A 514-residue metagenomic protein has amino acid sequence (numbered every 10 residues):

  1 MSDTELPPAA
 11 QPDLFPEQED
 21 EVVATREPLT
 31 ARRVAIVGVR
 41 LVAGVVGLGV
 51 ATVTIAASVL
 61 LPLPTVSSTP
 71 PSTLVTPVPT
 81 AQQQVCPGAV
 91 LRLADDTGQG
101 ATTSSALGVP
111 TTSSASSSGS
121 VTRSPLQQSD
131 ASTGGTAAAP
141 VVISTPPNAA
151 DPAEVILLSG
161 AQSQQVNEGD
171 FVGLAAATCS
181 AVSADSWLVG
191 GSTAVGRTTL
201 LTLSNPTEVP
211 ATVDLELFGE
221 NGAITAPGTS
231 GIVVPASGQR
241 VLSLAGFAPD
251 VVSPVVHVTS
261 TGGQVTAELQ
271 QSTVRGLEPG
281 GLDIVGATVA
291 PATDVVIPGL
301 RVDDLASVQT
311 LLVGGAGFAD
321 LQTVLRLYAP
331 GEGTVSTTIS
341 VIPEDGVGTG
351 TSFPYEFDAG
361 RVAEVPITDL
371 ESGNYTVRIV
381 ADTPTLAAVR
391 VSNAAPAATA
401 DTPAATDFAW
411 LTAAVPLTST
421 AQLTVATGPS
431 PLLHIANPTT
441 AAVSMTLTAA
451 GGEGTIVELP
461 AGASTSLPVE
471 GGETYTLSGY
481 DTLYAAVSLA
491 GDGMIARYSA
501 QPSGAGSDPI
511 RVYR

Functional and structural regions predicted by a protein language model:
M1-V39: Terminal targeting segments of Actinobacterial cell-envelope proteins
V34-A51, A56-Q99, S163-T202, E268-P330 (+2 more regions): Conserved functional hotspot residues at active sites or interaction interfaces
R92-A138: Extracytoplasmic/periplasmic/luminal assembly and interaction segments in envelope/secretory/respiratory proteins
L126-Q128, G134-T136, G222-V255, G346-N374 (+1 more regions): Intrinsically disordered, low-complexity Pro/Gly/Ser/Thr-rich segments with frequent PxxP/GP/PP motifs and embedded
D130-G173, T202, P206-T207, V233-D283 (+2 more regions): Hydrophobic, ordered structural segments
T178, S260, D283, D294-G331 (+7 more regions): Extended, compositionally biased repeat/scaffold regions that form elongated interaction surfaces
S183-G228, V233-R240: A charged, solvent-exposed segment within the mature domains of Sec-exported extracytoplasmic proteins
L203-A223, S260-T261, F318-G348, V380-A381 (+2 more regions): Short acidic, flexible loop segments centered on an aromatic residue
